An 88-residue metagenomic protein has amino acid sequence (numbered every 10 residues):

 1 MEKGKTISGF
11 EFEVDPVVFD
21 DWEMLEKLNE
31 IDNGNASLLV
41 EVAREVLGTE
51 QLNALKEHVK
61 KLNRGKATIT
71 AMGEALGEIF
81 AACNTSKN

Functional and structural regions predicted by a protein language model:
M1-K5: Short acidic, Pro/Gly- and aromatic-enriched capping/linker segments at domain boundaries
F10, D15-N88: Short, surface-exposed, charged amphipathic helix/loop patches that serve as local interaction elements
